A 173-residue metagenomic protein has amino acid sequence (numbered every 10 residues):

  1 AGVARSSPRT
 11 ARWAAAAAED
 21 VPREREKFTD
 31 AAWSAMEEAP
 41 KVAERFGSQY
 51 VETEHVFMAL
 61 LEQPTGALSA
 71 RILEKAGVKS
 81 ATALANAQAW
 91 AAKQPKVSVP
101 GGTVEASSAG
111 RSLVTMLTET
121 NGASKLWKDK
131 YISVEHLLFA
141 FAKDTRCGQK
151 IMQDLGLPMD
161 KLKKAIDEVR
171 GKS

Functional and structural regions predicted by a protein language model:
G2-S173: Histone-fold recognition with a strong bias for associated Lys/Arg-rich disordered tails
